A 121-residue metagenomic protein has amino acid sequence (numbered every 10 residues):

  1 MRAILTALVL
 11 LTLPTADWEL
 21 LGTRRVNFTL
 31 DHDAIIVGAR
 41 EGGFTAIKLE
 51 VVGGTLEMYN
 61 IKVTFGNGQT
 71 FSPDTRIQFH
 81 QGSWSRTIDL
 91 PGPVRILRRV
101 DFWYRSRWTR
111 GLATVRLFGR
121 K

Functional and structural regions predicted by a protein language model:
A3-T12: Sec-dependent N-terminal signal peptides
P14-G38: Transition segment at domain starts
G22-V26, P73-H80: Solvent-exposed serine/threonine-rich low-complexity stretches and specific carbohydrate-binding patches
R25, K48, K62, T70-S72 (+3 more regions): Ser/Thr- (and often Asn-) enriched beta-sheet segments in non-cytosolic proteins
F28-L30, R40-G42, G54-L56: Short, surface-exposed loop/turn motifs at beta-strand boundaries within globular domains
D33-I35, W84-I88: Short strand-edge motifs at loop-to-beta-strand transitions and within beta-strands of extracellular beta-rich domains
G42-L49, S85, P91-L112: Noncatalytic modules at the cell exterior or secretory-pathway interfaces, chiefly beta-strand-rich lectin/adhesion
V52-T75, G111-R120: Short, surface-exposed beta-strand/strand-loop-strand elements in extracellular ectodomains
